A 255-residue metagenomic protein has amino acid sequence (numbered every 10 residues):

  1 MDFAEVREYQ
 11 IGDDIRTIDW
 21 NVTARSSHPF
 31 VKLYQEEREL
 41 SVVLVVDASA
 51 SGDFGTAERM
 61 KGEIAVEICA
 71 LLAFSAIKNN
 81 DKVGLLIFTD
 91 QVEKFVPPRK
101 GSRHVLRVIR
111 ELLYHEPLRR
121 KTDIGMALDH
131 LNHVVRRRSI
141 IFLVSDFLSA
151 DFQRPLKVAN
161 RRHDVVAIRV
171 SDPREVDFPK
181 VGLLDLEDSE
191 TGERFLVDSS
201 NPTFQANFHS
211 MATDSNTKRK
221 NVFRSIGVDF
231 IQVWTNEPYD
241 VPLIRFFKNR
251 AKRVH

Functional and structural regions predicted by a protein language model:
M1-P98, H130, I140-L143, S149-A150 (+2 more regions): An amphipathic, basic-hydrophobic helix/alpha-beta surface used to engage anionic, phosphate-rich ligands or surfaces
D2-E5, D14, H130-R137, D151-H255: Von Willebrand factor type A / integrin I
V45, F142-S145, I168-V170, V233: Conserved beta-strand segments of the P-loop GTPase G domain that flank and frequently precede/overlap
G52, T56, L112-E116, G227-F230: Short amphipathic alpha-helical interaction patches enriched in hydrophobic/aromatic residues with interspersed Lys/Arg
M60-K61, E116, V144, N207-F208: A generic structural signal for short
V66, R120-I124, A212: A conditional alpha-helix N-cap/helix-loop micro-motif detector
F95-E111, N221: Short, electropositive alpha-helical surface patch
H104-S139, D151, V170-P173: Von Willebrand factor
